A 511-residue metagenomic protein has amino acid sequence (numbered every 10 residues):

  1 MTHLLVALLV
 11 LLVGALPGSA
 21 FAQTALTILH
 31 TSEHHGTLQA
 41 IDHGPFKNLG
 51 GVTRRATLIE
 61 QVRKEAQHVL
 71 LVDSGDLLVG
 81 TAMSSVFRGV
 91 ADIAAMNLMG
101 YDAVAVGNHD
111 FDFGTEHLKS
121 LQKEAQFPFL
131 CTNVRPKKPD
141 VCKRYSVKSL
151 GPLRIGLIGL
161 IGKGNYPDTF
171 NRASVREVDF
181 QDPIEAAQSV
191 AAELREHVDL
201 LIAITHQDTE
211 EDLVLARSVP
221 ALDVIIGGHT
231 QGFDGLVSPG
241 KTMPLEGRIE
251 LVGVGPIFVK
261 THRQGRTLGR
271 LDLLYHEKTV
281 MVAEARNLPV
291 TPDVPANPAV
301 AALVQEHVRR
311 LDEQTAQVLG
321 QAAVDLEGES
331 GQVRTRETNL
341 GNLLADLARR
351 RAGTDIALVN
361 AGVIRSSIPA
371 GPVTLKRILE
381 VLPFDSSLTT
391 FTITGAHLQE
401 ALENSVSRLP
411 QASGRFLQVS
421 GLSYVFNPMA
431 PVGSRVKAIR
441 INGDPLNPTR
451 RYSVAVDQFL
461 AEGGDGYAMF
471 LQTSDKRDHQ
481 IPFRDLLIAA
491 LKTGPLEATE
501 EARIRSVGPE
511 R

Functional and structural regions predicted by a protein language model:
M1-L5: Positively charged n-region of N-terminal signal peptides that target proteins for export
V6-L16: Bacterial N-terminal signal peptides
F21-D293, A301-A302, T335-L347, A357 (+6 more regions): Acidic, metal/ion-coordinating pockets
L268-V373, L382, P431-S434, T449 (+3 more regions): A short C-terminal boundary segment appended to hydrolase-like catalytic domains
A348, T394, V454: Hydrophobic, well-ordered secondary-structure elements that form the walls of internal hydrophobic environments
S366-S405: Flexible, polar/acidic helix-loop-strand segments at domain edges
A438-L460: Low-complexity, glycine/alanine/valine/leucine- and proline-rich hydrophobic stretches
A455-L471, D475: Type III/flagellar export substrates
